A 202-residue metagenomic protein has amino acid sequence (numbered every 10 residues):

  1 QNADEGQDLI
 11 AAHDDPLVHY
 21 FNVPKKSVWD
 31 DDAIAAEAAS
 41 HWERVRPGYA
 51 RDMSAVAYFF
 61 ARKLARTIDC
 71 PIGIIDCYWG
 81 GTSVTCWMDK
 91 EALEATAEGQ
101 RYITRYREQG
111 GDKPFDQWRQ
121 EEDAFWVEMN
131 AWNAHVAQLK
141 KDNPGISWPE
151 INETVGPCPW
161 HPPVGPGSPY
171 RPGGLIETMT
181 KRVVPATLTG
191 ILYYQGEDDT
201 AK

Functional and structural regions predicted by a protein language model:
Q1-K202: Cell-envelope and extracellular/periplasmic
